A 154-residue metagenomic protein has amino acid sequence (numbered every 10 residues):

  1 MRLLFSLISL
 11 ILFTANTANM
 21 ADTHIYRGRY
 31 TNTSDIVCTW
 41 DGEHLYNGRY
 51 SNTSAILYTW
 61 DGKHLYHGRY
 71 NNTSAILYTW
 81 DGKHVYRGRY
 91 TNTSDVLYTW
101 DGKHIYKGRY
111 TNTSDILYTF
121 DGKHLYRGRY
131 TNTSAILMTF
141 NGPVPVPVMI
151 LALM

Functional and structural regions predicted by a protein language model:
R2-I11, A18-E43, N47-A55, D61-K63 (+4 more regions): Long terminal segments
